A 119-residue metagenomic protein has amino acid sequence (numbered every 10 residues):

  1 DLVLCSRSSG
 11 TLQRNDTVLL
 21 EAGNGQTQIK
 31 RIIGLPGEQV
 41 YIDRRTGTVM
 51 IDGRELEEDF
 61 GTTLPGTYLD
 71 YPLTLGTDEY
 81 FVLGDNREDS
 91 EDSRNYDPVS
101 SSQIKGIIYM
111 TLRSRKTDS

Functional and structural regions predicted by a protein language model:
D1-P72: Feature for secretory/organellar precursors and membrane-associated catalytic proteins
I29, S93-R94: Short beta-alpha junctions and helix-cap segments that line functional grooves
I32, Q39, D78, I104-I108: A structural signal for short, hydrophobic beta-strand segments that form beta-sheets in beta-rich/all-beta domains
I33, T62-P65, E79, M110-T117: Short C-terminal domain-edge/linker segments immediately following a structured domain
L73-E79: Active-site metal-binding motif and surrounding structural segment of the metallo-beta-lactamase
G84: Phosphate/adenylate-binding glycine loop and adjacent helical scaffold
D89-S90: Active-site environment of divalent metal-dependent phosphoester hydrolases
R94-S101, G106-S119: Extracytoplasmic/periplasmic terminal helices and flexible tails
